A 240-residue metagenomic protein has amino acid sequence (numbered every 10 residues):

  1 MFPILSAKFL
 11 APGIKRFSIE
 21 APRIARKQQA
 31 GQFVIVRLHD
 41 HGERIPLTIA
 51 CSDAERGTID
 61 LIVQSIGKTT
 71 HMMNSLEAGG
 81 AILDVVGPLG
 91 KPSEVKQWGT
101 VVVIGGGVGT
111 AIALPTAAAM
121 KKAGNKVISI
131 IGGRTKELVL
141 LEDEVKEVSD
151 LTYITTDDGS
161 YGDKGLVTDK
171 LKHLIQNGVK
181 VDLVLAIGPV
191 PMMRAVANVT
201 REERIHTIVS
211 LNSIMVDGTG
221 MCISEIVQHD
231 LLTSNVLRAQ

Functional and structural regions predicted by a protein language model:
M1-A78: Ferredoxin-reductase
A7, R23-K27, D143, V216-M221: Short linear motifs in intrinsically disordered
I14, Q28-A30, V95-Q97, T219-G220: Short glycine/proline-enriched turns and hinge-like loops at secondary-structure junctions
V36, D84-V85, V227: A generic structural signal for residues embedded in beta-strands
H39, G87-P88, D230: Short, surface-exposed secondary-structure boundary micro-motifs
K68-I214: FNR/FR-type flavoprotein reductase catalytic core
I112, V190-M192, N212-Q240: Local cysteine-cluster metal-coordination motifs and their immediate loop/turn environment, predominantly Fe-S cluster
